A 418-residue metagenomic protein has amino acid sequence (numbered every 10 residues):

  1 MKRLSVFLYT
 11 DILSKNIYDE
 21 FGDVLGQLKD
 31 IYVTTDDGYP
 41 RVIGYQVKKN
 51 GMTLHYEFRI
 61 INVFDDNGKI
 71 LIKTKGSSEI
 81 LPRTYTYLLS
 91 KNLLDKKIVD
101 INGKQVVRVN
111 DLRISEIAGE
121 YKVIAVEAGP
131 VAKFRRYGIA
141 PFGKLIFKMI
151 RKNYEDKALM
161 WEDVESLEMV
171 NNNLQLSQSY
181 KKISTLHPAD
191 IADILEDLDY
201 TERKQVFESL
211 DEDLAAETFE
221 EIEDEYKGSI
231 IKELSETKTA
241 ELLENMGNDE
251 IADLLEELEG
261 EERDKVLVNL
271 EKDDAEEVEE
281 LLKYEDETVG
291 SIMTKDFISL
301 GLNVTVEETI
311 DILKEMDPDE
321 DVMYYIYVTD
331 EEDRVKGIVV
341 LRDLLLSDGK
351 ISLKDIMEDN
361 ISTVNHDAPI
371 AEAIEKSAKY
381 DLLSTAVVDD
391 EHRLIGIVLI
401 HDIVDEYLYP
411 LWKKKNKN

Functional and structural regions predicted by a protein language model:
M1-N62, L88-V131, G337: Short beta-strand/strand-turn micro-motif
D66-I70, S77-T84, L88, N92-D100 (+1 more regions): Hydrophobic packing positions in regular secondary-structure scaffolds
